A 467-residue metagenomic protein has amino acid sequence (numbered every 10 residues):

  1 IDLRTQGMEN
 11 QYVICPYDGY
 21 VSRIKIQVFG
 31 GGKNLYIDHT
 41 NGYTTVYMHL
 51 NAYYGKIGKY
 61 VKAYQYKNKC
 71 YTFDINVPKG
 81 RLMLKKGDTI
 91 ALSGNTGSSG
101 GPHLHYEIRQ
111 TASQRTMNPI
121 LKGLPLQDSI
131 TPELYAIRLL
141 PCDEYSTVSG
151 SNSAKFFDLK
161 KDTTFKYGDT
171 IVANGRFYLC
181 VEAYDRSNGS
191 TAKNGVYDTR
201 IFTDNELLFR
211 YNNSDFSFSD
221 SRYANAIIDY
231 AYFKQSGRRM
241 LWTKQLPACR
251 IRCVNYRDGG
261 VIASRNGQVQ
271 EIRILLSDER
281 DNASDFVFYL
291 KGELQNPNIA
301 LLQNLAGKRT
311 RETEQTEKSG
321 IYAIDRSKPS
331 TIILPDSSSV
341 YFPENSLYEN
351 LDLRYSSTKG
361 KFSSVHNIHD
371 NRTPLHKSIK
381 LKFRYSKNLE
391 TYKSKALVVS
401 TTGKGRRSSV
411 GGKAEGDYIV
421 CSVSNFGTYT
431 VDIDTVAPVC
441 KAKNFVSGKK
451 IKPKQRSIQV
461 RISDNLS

Functional and structural regions predicted by a protein language model:
I1-L3, G30-T44, T72-N152, V460: Conserved, short, structured surface segments that act as functional micro-motifs
I1-Y17, N34-Y36, K67-F73, K155-T164: Short glycine/threonine/proline-enriched tight-turn/helix- or strand-capping micro-motif at secondary-structure
C15-P78: Zn2+-dependent peptidoglycan hydrolase active-site motif and core
G55, K85, Q127, L140-Y145 (+3 more regions): Long, low-complexity serine/threonine/glycine- and acidic-rich segments characteristic of extracellular
I120-V172, Q295-G307, T430-R456, S463: Short, compositionally biased P/S/T/A/G/V-rich stretches that sit at domain boundaries
C180-Y184, P343, K380-S386, S457-L466: Short edge beta-strand/loop segments characteristic of extracellular beta-sandwich folds
G307, E317-S319, I324-S327, E349-L397 (+1 more regions): Proteolytic processing hotspots in large secreted/extracellular or virion-associated proteins and select intracellular
F342, D370-Y429: Proteolytic-maturation and junctional protease-sensitive modules
